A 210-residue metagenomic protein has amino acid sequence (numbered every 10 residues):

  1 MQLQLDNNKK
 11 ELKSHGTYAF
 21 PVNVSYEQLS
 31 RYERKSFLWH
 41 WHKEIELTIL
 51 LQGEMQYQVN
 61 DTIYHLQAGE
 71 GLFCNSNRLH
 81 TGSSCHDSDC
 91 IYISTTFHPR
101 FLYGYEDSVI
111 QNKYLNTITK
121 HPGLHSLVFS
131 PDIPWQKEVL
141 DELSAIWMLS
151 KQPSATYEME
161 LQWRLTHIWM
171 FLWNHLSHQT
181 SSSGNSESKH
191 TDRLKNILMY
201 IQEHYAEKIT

Functional and structural regions predicted by a protein language model:
M1-G71, N77-R78, H86, I110-K113 (+1 more regions): Generic protein-terminus/edge-of-domain signal
Q56, T81, H204: Detector for the N-terminal beta1/A-loop initiation region of ABC nucleotide-binding domains
N77-L102, D107-I110: Ligand-binding loop in jelly-roll beta-barrel domains
I93-F97, I118-L124: Acidic/polar active-site rim loop that often engages polyanionic ligands
P99, L143, L165: Short amphipathic alpha-helical/adjacent loop interface patches that line ligand and macromolecule-binding sites
H125-Q136, S150-K208: Short, Lys/Arg-enriched, Trp-marked, Pro/Gly-tolerant hinge/linker segments that flank
V139-I146, I168: Amphipathic alpha-helices that form helix-helix packing interfaces
